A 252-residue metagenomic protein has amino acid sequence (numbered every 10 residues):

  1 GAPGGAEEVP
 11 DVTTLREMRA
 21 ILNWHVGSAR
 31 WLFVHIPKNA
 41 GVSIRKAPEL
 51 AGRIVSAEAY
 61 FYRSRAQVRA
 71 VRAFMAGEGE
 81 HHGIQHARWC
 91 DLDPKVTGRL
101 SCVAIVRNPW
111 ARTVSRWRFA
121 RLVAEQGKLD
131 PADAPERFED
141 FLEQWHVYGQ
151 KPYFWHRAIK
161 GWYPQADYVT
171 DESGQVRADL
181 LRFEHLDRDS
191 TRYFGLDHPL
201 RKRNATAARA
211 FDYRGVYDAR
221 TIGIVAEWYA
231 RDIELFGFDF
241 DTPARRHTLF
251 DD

Functional and structural regions predicted by a protein language model:
G1-D252: Membrane-interface amphipathic segments in extracytoplasmic regions
